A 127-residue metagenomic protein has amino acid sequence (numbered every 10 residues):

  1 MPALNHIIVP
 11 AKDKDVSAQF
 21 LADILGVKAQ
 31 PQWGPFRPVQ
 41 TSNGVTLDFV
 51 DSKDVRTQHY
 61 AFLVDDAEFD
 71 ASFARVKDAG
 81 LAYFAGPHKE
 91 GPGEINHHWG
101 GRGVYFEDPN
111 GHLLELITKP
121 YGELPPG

Functional and structural regions predicted by a protein language model:
M1-A3, K53-T57, H97-H98: Short glycine-enriched loop/turn motifs at secondary-structure junctions
M1-D15, Y60, P120-G127: N-terminal beta-strand motif that seeds the catalytic metal site of vicinal oxygen chelate
P2, I8-L47, D51-K53: Core segments of cupin and vicinal oxygen chelate
H6-I8, P38, H59-A61, G103-Y105: Short aromatic/hydrophobic contact patches that present stacked aromatics for nucleic-acid/ligand binding
S17, L21, Y60, V76: Hydrophobic pocket/interface hotspot
Q40, V50, E107, I117-T118: Residue-level detector of conserved, well-ordered beta-strand and adjacent loop positions that form binding/recognition
G44-T46, D54-R56, D65-D70: Short, charged/polar surface micro-motifs in flexible loops or helix N-caps
F62-P109, L113, P120-P125: Vicinal oxygen chelate
